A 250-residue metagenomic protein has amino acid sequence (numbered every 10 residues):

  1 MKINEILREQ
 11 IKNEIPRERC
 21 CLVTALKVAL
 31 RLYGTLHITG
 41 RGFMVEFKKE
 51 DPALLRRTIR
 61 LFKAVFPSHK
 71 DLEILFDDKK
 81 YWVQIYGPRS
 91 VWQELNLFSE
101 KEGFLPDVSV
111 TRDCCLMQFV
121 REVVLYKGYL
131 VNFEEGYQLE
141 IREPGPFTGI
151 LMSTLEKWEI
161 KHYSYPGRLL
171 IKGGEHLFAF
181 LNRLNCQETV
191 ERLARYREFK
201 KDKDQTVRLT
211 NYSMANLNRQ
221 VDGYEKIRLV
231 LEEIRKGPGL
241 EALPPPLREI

Functional and structural regions predicted by a protein language model:
M1-G42, K48-T58, F62: N-terminal, positively charged regions that mediate nucleic acid binding
I3, L7, L22, L54 (+5 more regions): Alpha-helical structural motif
I15-V23, V108-L116, E241-P246: Structural motif
E18, D51, G173, N216-R219 (+1 more regions): Helix N-terminus capping/helix-initiation residues
L26-R31, V120-L125, R248: Contiguous, well-ordered alpha-helical segments that form the cores/surfaces of helical PPI scaffolds
L36-I38, N132, H162, R228-E233: Short acidic (Asp/Glu) and glycine-rich catalytic loops that position anionic groups and cofactors
G40-R41, K49-R197: DNA-contacting interfaces and partner/effector-binding or oligomerization modules in DNA-centric proteins
R183-I250: Extended mid-to-C-terminal alpha-helical interaction segments
